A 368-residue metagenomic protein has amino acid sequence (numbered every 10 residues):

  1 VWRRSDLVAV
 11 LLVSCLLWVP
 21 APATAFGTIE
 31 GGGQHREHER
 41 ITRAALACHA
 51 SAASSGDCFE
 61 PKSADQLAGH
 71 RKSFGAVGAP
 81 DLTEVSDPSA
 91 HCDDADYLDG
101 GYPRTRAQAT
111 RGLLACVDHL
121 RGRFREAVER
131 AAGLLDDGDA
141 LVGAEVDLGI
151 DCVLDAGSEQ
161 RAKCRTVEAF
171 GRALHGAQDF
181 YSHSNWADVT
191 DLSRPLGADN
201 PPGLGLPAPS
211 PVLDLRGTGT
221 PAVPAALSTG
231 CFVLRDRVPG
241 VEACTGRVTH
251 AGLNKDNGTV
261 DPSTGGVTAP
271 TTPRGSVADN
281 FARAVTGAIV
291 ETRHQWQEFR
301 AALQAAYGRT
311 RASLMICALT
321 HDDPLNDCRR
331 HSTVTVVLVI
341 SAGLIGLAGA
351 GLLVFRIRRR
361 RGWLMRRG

Functional and structural regions predicted by a protein language model:
V1-V8: Bacterial N-terminal signal peptides that target proteins for export
A9-V19: Bacterial N-terminal signal peptides
A23-G171, H183-R329: N-terminal, motif-rich segments that launch catalysis or mediate targeting to/interaction with membranes, typified by
R172, G176, F180: Catalytic glutamate of the conserved HExxH
N326-L338: Short, aromatic-rich amphipathic segments at membrane interfaces that lie adjacent to a transmembrane helix or signal
T335-V354: Selective detector of the "anchor" transmembrane alpha-helix that sits immediately C-terminal
A348-G368: C-terminal membrane-anchoring or membrane-association module
